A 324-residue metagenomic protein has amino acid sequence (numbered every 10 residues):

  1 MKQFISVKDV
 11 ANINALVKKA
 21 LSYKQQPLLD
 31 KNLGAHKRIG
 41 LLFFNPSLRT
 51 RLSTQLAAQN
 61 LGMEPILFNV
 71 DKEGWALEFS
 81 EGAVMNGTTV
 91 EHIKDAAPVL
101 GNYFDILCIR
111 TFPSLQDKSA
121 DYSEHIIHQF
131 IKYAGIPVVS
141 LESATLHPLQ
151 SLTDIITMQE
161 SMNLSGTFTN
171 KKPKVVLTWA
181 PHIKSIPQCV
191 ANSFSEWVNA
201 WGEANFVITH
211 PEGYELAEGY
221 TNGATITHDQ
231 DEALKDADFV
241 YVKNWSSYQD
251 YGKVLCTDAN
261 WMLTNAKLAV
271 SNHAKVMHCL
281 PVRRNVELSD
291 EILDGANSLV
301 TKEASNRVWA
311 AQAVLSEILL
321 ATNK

Functional and structural regions predicted by a protein language model:
M1-L52, L56: Positively charged, low-complexity intrinsically disordered leader regions
L33-I39, K171-K174, H273: Phosphate-coordination loops involved in phosphoryl transfer and adenosine-cofactor binding
G34-G40, L48-Q159, R283-R284: Phosphate/diphosphate ligand-binding glycine-rich loop within oxidoreductases
F44-I66, Q159-V242: Glycine-rich phosphate/diphosphate-binding loop of Rossmann-like nucleotide-binding domains
A134-I136, G202-A204, A269-M277: A short helix->loop->beta-strand "cap" motif at the edges of active sites that frequently abuts
G219-S298: Rossmann-like adenosine-cofactor binding region
D294-K324: C-terminal helix-to-coil terminal segments
